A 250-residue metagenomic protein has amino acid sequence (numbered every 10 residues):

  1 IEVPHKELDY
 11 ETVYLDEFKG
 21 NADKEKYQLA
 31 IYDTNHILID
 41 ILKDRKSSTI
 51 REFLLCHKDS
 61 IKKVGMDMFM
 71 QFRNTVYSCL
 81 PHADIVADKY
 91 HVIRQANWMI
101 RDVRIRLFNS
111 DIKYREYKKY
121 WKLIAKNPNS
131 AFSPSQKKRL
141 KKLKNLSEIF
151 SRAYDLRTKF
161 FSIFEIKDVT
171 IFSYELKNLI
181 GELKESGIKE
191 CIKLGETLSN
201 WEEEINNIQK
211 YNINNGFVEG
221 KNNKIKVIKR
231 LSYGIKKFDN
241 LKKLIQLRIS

Functional and structural regions predicted by a protein language model:
I1-T75, H82: RNase H-like nuclease fold core
D67-Q71, Y77-W121, E219: Conserved beta-strand -> loop -> alpha-helix junction used to position metal-binding or nucleic-acid-contacting
I85, I192-L194, S199-S250: Amphipathic alpha-helical/coiled-coil segments positioned at domain termini
D111-A125, K237-S250: Charge-dense polyanion-binding interfaces
Y117-E185: Helix-loop elements that line ligand-binding/catalytic pockets
S162, I166-G216: Amphipathic alpha-helical
